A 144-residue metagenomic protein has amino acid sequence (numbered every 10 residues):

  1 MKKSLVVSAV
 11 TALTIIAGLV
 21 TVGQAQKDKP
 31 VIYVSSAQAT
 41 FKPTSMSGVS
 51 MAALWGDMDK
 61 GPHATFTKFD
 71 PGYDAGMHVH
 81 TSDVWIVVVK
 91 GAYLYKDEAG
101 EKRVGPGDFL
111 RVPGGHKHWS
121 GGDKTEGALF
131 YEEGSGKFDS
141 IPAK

Functional and structural regions predicted by a protein language model:
M1-V10: Bacterial N-terminal signal peptides that target proteins for export
A9-G18: Bacterial N-terminal signal peptides
A17-G61, K144: A short, N-terminal "cap"/entry segment at the start of jelly-roll beta-barrel domains of the cupin/DSBH fold
M51-A53, A64-F66, W85, E101 (+1 more regions): Conserved hydrophobic/aromatic beta-strand scaffold that supports enzyme active sites
M58-D59, E98-H116: Short acidic-glycine-tyrosine-enriched beta hairpin
D59-H80, P113-K117: Conserved short histidine dyad/triad with adjacent acidic residue
D70-Y73, H80-E98: Glycine- and acidic-residue-biased ligand/ion/polar-headgroup-sensing regions
G114-F138: Ligand-binding loop in jelly-roll beta-barrel domains
